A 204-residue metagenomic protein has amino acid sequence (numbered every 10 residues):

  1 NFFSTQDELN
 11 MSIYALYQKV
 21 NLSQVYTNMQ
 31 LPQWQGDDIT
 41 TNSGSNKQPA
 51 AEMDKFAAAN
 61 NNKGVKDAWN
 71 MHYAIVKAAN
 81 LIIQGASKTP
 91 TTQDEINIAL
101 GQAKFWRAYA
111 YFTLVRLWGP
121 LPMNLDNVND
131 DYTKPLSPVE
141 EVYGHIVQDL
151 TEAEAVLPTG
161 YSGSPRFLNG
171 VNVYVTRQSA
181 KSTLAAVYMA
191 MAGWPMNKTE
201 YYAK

Functional and structural regions predicted by a protein language model:
N1-D7, I146, A185: Bacterial Sec-dependent N-terminal signal peptides
Q6, N10-Q24, S45-W118, Y132-G144 (+1 more regions): Conserved, well-structured interaction surfaces
N28-T41, P122, N172-Y174: Short, solvent-exposed turn/loop segments enriched in Gly/Ser/Thr/Pro and often Arg
W69-N70, S164-Q178, A190-Y201: Outer-membrane beta-barrel proteins
I75-I83, A180-M189: Well-ordered alpha-helical segments within folded domains of soluble proteins
V115-L117, P122, Y161, A190-N197: Short coil/turn linking the two alpha-helices of tandem helical-hairpin repeats
L121, L125-N127, S182, W194-A203: Acidic, serine/threonine/proline-rich low-complexity intrinsically disordered regions
